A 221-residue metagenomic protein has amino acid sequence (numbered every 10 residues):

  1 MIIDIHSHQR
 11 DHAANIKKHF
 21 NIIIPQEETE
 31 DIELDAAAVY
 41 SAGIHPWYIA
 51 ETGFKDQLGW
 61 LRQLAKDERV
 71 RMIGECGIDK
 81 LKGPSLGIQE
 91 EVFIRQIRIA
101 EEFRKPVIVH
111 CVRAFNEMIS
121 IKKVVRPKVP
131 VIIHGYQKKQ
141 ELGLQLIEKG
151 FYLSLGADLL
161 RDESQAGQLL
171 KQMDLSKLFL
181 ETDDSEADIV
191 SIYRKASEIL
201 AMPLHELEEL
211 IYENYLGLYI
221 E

Functional and structural regions predicted by a protein language model:
M1-E221: Mid-domain alpha/beta scaffold segments of enzyme catalytic cores
